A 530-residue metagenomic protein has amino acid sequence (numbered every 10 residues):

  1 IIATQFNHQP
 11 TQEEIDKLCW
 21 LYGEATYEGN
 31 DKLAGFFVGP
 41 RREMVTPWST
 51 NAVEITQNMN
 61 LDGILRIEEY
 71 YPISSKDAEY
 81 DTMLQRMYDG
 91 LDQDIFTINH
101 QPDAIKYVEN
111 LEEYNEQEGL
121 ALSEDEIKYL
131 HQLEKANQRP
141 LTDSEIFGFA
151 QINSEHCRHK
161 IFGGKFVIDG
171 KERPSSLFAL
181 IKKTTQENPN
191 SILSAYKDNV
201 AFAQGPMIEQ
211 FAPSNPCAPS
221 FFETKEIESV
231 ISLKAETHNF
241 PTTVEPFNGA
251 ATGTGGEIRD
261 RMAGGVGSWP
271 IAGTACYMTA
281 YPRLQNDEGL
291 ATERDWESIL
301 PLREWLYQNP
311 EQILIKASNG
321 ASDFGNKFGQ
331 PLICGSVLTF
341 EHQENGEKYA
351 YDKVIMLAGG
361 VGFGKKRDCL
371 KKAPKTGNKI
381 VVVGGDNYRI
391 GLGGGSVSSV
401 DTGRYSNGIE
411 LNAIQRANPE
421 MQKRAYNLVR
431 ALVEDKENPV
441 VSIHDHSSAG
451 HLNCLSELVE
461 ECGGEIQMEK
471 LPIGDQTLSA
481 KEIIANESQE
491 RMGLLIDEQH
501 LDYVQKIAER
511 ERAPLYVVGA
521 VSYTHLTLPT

Functional and structural regions predicted by a protein language model:
I1-T402, N407-M421, V429-E437, S448-H451 (+6 more regions): Core nucleic-acid recognition elements
I443-H446: Short acidic/histidine-rich active-site segments
V459-S479: Anionic-ligand anchoring segments at beta-strand to alpha-helix junctions in alpha/beta enzyme folds, i.e., glycine
L478-A480, S488-E490: A structural-propensity feature for long, helix-poor, extended segments
